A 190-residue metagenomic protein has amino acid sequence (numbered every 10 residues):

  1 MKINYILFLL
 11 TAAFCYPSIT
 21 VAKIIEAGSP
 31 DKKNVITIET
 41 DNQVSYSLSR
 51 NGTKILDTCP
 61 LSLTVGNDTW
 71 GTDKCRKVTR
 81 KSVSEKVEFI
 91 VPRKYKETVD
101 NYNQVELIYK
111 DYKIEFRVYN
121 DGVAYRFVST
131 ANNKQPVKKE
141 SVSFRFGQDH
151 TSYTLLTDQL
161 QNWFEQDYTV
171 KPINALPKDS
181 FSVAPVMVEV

Functional and structural regions predicted by a protein language model:
M1-I24: Bacterial Sec-dependent N-terminal signal peptides
I24-V190: N-terminal accessory beta-strand-rich subdomains and adjacent acidic, glycine-rich linkers that precede catalytic cores
